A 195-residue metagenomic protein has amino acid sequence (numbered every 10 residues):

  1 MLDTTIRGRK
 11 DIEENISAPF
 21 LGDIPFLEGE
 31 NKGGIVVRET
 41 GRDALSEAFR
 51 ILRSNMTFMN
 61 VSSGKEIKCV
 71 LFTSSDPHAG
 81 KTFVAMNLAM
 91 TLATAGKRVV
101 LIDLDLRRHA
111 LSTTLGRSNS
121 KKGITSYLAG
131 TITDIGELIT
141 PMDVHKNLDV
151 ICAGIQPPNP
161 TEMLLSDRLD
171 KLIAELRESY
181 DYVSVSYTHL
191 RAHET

Functional and structural regions predicted by a protein language model:
M1-N31: Juxtamembrane cytosolic face of transmembrane helices
L2, I35, N159: Short, flexible active-site loop motifs that bind/organize anionic cofactors or intermediates
D11, S17, K32, A89-A93 (+1 more regions): Short, well-ordered helical secondary-structure segments
L27-L45: Inter-lobe coupling/hinge region of RecA-like P-loop helicase motors
G41-E194: P-loop NTP-binding module
